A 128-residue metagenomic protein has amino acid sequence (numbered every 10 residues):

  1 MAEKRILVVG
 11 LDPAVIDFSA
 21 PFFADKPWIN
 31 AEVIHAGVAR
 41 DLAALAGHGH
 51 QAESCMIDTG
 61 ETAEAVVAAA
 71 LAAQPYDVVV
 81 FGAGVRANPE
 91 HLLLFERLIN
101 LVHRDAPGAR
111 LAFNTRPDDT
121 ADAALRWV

Functional and structural regions predicted by a protein language model:
M1-A24: N-terminal, charge-rich interaction modules
F18-A20, A65-V66, L92, A124: Short, well-ordered secondary-structure micro-motifs
A24-L42: Short catalytic helix/loop segments, enriched in acidic residues and glycine and frequently bearing histidine
H35-V38, L94-V128: Ser/Thr/Gly-rich flexible loops in soluble cytosolic domains mediating phosphotransfer, phosphorylation
A43-A52: A generic structural motif
E53-T62, N114-R116: Short beta->alpha junction loops
E64-L101: Mid-chain, well-packed structural core segment of small domains
